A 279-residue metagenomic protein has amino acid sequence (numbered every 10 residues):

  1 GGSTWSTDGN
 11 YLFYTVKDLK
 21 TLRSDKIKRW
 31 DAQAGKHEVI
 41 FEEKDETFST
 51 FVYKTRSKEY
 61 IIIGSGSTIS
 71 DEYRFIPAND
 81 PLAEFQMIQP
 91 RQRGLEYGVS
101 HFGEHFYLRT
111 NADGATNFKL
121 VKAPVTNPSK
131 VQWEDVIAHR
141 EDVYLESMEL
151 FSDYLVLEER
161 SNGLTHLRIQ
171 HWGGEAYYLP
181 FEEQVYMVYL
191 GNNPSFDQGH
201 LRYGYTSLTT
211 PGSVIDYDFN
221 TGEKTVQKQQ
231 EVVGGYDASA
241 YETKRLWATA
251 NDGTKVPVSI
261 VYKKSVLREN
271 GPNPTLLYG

Functional and structural regions predicted by a protein language model:
G1, K17, W30-S49, Y53 (+5 more regions): Multi-bladed beta-propeller domains
G1, S6, T15-K26, E42-T47 (+4 more regions): A flexible loop/linker signature enriched in serine peptidases of the S9 family
G1-T15, D45-G64, R91-T110, H139-Y154 (+2 more regions): Conserved beta-propeller blade repeats
R29, F75, K122, H166-I169 (+3 more regions): Conserved blade-register residue in beta-propeller folds
Q89-P90, V188-G279: Serine-hydrolase catalytic core recognition
N111-D113, Y144-N162, A248-P257: C-terminal substrate/ligand-recognition segments
S147-I215: C-terminal structured "cap/appendage" subdomains that terminate the fold
